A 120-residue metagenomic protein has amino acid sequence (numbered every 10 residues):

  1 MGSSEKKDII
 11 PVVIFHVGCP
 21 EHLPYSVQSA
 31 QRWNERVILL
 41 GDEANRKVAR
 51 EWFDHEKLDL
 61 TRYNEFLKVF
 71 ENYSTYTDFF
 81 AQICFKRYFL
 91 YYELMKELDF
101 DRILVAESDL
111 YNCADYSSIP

Functional and structural regions predicted by a protein language model:
M1-E71, K96: N-terminal anchoring/stem segment of glycosyltransferases
C19-P20, A81-F85: A conditional alpha-helix N-cap/helix-loop micro-motif detector
N72-S74, F85: Short linear interaction motifs
S74-F80: Surface-exposed cleft-lining segments at the edges of enzyme active sites
I83-P120: GT-A fold catalytic core of metal-dependent nucleotide-sugar glycosyltransferases, centered on the diacidic
